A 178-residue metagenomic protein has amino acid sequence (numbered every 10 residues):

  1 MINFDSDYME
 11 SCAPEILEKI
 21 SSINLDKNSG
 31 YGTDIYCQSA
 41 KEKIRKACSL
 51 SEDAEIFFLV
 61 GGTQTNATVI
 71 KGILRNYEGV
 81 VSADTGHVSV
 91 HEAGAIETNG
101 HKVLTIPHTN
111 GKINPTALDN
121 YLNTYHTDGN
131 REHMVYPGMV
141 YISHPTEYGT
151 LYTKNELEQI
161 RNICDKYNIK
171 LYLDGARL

Functional and structural regions predicted by a protein language model:
M1-K19: N-terminal amphipathic/basic leader segments beginning at the initiator methionine
N3-S6, I56-V60, S82-A83, I142 (+2 more regions): General beta-strand structural signal in soluble alpha/beta enzymes
F4, I44, T65, I96 (+2 more regions): Buried hydrophobic positions in well-ordered alpha/beta secondary-structure cores of metabolic enzymes
A13-G62, D84-S89, A95: Conserved N-terminal alpha-helix of the aminotransferase class I/II PLP-enzyme fold
A54-L74, L104-G111: Conserved core of the PLP fold type I
G72-V90, D119: Conserved PLP-anchoring active-site segment centered on the Schiff-base-forming lysine
G100-E147, Y152-Q159: PLP-dependent aminotransferase-class I/II
Y152-L178: Catalytic PLP-binding core of fold-type I/II PLP enzymes
